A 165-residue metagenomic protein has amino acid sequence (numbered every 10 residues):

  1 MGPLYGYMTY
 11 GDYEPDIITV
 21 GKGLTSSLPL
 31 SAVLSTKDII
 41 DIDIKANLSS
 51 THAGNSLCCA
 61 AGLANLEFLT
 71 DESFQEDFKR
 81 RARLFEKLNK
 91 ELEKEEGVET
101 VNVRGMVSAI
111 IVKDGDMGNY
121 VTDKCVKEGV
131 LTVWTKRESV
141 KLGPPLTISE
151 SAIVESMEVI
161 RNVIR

Functional and structural regions predicted by a protein language model:
M1-R165: Conserved N-terminal phosphate-binding loop of PLP-dependent enzymes in the Aspartate aminotransferase
